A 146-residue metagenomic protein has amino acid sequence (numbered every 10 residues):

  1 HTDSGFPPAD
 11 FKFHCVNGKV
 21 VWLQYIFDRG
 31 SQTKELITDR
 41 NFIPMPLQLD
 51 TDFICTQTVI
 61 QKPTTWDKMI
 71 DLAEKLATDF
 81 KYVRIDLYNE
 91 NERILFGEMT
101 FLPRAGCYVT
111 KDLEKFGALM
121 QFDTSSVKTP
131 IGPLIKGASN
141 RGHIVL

Functional and structural regions predicted by a protein language model:
H1-A9, T58-E74, M120, I135: Amphipathic repeat-derived elements
H1-T51: Phosphate-binding site of ATP-dependent enzymes
F13, V20, L87, E98-M99: A structural signal for short, well-ordered beta-strand segments
T33-N41, D52-W66, T124-G132, A138-V145: Noncatalytic linker/hinge segments flanking ATPase motor cores
I37-I94: A long amphipathic alpha-helix within ATP-dependent nucleotide-binding catalytic cores
N89-L146: C-terminal active-site "lid" helix and adjoining low-complexity regulatory extension at the edge of ATP-using catalytic
